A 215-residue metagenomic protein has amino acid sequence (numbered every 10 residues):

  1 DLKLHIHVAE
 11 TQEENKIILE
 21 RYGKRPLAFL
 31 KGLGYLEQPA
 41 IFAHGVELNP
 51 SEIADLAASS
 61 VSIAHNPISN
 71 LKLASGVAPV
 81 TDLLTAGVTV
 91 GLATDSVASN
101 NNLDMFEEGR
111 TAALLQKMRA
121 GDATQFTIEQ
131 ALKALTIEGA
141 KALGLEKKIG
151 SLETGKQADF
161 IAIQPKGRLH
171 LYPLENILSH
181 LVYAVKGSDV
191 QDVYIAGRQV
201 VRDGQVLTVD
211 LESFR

Functional and structural regions predicted by a protein language model:
D1, E212-R215: Short, intrinsically disordered, charge-balanced linker/junction segments flanking boundaries in proteins
D1-S62, A74-V90, R110, K147: Histidine/acidic residue-rich metal-binding segments in metalloenzymes
A9, A43-G45, A64-N66, A93 (+2 more regions): Generic beta-strand/beta-sheet core signal
E10, P67-L71, S96-A98: Short, acidic/turn-prone active-site loops that include or flank metal/cofactor- and phosphate-binding residues
E14-I17, S51, A74, N100-N102 (+3 more regions): Active-site-proximal flexible loops/turns
G32-P39, T81-G167, A184: His/Asp/Glu-enriched, well-ordered alpha-helical/loop segment that forms or immediately abuts the divalent-metal
K72-V77, N101-L103, Y172-P173: Short, charged, surface-exposed secondary-structure boundary motifs
Q157-L207: C-terminal cap of metal-dependent C-N hydrolases
